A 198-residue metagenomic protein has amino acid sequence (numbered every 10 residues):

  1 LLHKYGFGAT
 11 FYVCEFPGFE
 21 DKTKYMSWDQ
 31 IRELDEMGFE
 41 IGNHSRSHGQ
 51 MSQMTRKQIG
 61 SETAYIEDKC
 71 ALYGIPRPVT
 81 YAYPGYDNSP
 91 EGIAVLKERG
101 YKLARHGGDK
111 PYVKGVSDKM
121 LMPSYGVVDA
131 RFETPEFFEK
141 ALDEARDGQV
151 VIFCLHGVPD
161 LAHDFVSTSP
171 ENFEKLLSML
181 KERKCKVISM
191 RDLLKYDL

Functional and structural regions predicted by a protein language model:
H3-L103, G108-G126, G148-D160, D192 (+1 more regions): Metal-dependent polysaccharide deacetylase catalytic core of the NodB/CE4 family, i.e., the active-site-bearing domain
V127-R191: Catalytic grooves of carbohydrate-active enzymes
